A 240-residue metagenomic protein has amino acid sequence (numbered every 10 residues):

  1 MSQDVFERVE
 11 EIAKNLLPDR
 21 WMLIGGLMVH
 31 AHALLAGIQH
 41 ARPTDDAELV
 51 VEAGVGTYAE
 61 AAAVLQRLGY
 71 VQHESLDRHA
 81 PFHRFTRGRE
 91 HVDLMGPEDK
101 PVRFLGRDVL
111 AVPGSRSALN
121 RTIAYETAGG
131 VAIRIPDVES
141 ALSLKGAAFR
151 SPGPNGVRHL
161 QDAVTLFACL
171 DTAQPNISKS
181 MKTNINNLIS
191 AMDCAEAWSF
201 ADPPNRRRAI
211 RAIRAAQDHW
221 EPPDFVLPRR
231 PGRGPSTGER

Functional and structural regions predicted by a protein language model:
M1-R240: Compositionally biased terminal segments of proteins
